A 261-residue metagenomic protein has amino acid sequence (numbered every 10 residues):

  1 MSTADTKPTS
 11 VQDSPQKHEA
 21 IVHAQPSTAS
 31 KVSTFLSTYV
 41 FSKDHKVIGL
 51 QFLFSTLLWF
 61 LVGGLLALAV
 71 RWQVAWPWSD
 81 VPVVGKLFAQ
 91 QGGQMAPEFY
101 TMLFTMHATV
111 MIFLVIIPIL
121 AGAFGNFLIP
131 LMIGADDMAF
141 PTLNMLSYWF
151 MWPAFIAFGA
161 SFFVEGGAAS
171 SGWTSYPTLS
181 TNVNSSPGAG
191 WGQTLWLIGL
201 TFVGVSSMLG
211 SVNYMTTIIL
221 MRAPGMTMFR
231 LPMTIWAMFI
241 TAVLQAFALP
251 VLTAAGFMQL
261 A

Functional and structural regions predicted by a protein language model:
S2-A261: Membrane-embedded and interfacial regions of multi-pass energy-transducing membrane proteins
